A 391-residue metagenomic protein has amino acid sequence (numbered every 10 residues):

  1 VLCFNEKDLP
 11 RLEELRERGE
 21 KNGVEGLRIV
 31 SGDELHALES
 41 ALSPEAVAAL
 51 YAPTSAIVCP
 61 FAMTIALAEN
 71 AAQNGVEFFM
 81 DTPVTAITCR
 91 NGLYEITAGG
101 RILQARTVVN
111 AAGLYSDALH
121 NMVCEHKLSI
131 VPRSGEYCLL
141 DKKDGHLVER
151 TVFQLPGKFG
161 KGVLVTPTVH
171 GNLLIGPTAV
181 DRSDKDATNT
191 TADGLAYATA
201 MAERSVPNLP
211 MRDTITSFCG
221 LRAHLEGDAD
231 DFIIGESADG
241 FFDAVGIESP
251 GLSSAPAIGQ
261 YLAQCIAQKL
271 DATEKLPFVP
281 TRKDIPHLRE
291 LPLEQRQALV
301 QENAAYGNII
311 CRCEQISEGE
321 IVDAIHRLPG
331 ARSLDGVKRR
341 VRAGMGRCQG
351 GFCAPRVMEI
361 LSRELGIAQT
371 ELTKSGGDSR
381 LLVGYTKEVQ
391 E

Functional and structural regions predicted by a protein language model:
V1-L38, G162-V163: Dinucleotide-binding Rossmann-like beta1-alpha1 core, especially the glycine-rich loop that anchors the ADP
C3-R11, L50-E69, F79, T188-D193 (+2 more regions): Short beta-strand to alpha-helix junction loop
S31-G32, M80-T82, A98, I215-F218: Short loop/edge segments at beta-strand edges and connector loops that shape dinucleotide/nucleotide cofactor-binding
L50-T107, Y115: Helical element adjacent to the flavin cofactor pocket in flavoenzyme catalytic cores
A66, G160, V169-H170, D181-I309 (+3 more regions): C-terminal catalytic lobe of FAD-dependent flavoproteins
I87-G176, V180-T191, L209, R289: Flavin-dependent oxidoreductases
D186, S317-R327, G351-Q369: Iron-sulfur (Fe-S) cluster-binding segments and ferredoxin-like electron-carrier domains, especially [2Fe-2S]
K338-A354, E371-E391: Short Fe-S-cluster ligation motifs
